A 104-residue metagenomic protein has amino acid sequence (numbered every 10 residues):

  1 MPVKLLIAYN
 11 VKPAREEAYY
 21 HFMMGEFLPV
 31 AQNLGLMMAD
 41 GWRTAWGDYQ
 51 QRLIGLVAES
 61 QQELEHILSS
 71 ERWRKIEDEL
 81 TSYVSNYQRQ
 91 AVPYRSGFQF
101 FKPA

Functional and structural regions predicted by a protein language model:
P2-K4, Y49-Q51, V84: A general secondary-structure signal for short beta-strands and their flanking turns/coil in non-transmembrane regions
V3-N10, I54: Active-site-flanking beta-strand signature of metal-NTP-handling nucleotidyl enzymes and homologous cyclase-like
N10-F22: Short, surface-exposed ligand-recognition loops at beta-strand->loop->(often short) alpha-helix junctions that present
K12-A14, W46, E59-Q61: Short coil/turn motifs at secondary-structure junctions
H21-M38, V57-P93: An amphipathic, aromatic/His-enriched active-site/gating alpha helix that lines ligand/cofactor pockets
W42, L53-G55: Hydrophobic/aromatic beta-strand elements that line small-molecule binding cavities or substrate pockets in beta-rich
R43-D48, T81-Y83: A short beta-turn/loop motif at secondary-structure boundaries
V92-A104: Short, low-order "capping/linker" segments at domain edges
